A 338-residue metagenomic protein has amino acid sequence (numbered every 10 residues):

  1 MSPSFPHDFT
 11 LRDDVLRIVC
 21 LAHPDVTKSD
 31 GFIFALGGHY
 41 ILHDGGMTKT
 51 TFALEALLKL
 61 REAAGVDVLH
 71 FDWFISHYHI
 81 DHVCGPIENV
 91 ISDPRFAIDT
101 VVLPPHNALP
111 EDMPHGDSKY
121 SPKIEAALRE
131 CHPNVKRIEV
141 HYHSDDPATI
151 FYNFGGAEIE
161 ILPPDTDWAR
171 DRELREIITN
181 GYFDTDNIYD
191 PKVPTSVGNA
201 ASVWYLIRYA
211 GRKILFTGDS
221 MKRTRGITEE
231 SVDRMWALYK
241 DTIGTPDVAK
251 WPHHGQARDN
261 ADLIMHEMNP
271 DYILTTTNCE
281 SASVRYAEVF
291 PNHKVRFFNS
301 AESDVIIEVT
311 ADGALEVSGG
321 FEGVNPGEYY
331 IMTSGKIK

Functional and structural regions predicted by a protein language model:
M1-V26, I87-T224, H293-K294, F298-K338: Flexible, acidic/histidine-containing loops and adjacent segments that form or flank the divalent-metal
H23-G31, A35-G65, F74-D93, W168-N269 (+2 more regions): Active-site-proximal loop/helix segments of hydrolase catalytic cores
L69-F71, A97-L109, Y272-N278: Short internal beta-strands
G116, C279-E280, E288: Residue-level detector of alpha-helical recognition elements and their boundaries
K123, N260, R285: Short Gly/charged-rich anion-binding patches and loops
S283-V295: Von Willebrand factor A/integrin I-like adhesion domains
